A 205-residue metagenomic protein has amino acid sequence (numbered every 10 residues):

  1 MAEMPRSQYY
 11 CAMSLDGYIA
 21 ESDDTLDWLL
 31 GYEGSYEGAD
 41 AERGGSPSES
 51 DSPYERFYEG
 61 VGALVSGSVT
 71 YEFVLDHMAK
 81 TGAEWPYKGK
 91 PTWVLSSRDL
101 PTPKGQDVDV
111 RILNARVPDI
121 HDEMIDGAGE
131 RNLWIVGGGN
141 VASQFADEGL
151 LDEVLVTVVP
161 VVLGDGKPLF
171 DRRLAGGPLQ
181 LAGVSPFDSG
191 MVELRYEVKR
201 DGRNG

Functional and structural regions predicted by a protein language model:
M1-G205: Enzymes that bind and transform nitrogen-containing heteroaromatic metabolites
